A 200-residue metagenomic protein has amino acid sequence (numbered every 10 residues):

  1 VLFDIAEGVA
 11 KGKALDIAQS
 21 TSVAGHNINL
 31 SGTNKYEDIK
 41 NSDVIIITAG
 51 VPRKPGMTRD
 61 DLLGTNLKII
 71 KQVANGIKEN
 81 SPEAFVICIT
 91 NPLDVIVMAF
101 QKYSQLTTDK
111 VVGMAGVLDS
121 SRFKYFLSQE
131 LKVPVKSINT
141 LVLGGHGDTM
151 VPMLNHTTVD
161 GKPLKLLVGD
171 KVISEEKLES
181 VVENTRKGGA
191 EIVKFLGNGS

Functional and structural regions predicted by a protein language model:
F3-S42: Conserved N-terminal Rossmann-fold NAD(P) cofactor-binding segment
K13, I45, I70-V73: Short, well-ordered amphipathic alpha-helical segments that serve as non-catalytic structural scaffolds within diverse
A14-Q19, V97, Y125-L127: Short, well-ordered amphipathic alpha-helices
I45-I47, C88: Redox-cofactor binding/interface segments in oxidoreductases and associated redox assembly factors
A49-V51: Conserved NAD(P)H cofactor-binding loop of Rossmann-fold oxidoreductase domains
T58-K124: Rossmann-like NAD(P)(H) cofactor-binding subdomain of soluble oxidoreductases
S104-K110, L118-S200: C-terminal substrate-binding/catalytic lobe of Rossmann-fold NAD(P)-dependent dehydrogenases
